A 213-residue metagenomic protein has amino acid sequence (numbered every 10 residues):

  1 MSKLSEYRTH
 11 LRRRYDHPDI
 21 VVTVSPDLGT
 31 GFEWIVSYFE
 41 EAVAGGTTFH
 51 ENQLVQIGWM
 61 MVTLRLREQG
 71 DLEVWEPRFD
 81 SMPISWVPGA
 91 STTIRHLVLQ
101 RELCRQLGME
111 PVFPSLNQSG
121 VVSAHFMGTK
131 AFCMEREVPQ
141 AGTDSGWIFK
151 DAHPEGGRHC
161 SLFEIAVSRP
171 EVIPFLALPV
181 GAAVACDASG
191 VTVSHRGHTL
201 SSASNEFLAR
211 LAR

Functional and structural regions predicted by a protein language model:
M1-R213: Short linear motifs embedded in intrinsically disordered, proline/glycine-rich low-complexity segments
